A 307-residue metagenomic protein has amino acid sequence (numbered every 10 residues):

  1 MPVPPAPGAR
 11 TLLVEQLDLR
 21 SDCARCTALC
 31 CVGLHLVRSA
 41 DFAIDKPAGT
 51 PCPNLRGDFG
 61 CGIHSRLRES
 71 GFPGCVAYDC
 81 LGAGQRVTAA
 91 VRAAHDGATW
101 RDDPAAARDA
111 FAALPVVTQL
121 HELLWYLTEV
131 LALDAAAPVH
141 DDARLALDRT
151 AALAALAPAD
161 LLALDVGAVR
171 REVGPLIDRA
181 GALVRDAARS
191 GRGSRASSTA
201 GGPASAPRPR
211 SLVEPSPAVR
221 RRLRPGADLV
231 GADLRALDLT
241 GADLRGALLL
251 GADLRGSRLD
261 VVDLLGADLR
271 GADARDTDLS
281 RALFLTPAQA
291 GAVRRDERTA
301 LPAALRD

Functional and structural regions predicted by a protein language model:
M1-D141, L145-E172, L176-G191, P207-P209: Hydrophobic scaffolds flanking metal-cofactor catalytic centers in soluble metalloenzymes
S190-D307: Tandem repeat scaffolds
